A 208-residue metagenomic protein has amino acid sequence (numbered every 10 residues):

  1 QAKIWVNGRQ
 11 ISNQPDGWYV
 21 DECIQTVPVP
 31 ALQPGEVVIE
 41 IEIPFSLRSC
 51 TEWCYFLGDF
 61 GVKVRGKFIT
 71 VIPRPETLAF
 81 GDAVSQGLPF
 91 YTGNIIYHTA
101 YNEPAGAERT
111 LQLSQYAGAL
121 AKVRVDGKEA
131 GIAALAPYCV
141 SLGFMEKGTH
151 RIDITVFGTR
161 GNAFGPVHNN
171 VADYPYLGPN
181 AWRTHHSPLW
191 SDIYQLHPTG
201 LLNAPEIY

Functional and structural regions predicted by a protein language model:
Q1-G8, I39, Y101-E103, A107-G127 (+2 more regions): Aromatic-lined ligand-binding clefts that engage carbohydrates, nucleic acids, or primary amines
A2, S12-E22, V27-T99, Q115 (+1 more regions): An acidic-aromatic loop/edge-strand motif
P15-Y19, E129-A134: Short beta-strand segments within Ig-like beta-sandwich modules, predominantly Fibronectin type-III
P137-V140: Short, surface-exposed beta-strand/beta-hairpin micro-motifs centered on an aromatic residue
